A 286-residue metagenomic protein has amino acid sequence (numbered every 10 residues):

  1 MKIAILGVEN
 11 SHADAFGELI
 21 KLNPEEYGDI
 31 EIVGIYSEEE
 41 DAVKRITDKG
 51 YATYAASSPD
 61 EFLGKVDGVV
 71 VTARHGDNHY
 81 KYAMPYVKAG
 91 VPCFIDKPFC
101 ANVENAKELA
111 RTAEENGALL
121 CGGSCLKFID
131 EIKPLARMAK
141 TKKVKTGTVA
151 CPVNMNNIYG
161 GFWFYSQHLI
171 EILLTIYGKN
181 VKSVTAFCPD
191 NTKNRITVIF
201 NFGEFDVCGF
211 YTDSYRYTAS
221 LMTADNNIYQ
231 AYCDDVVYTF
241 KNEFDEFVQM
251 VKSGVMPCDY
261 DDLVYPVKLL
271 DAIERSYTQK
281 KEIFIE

Functional and structural regions predicted by a protein language model:
M1-G50, T141, C258: N-terminal Rossmann-like dinucleotide-binding module
A13, V43, H79, A106 (+4 more regions): A general structural signal for well-ordered alpha-helical segments in protein cores
R45-Y51, E61, V69-R74, M250-E286: C-terminal helix-rich "cap/oligomerization" subdomain common to oxidoreductases
D48-A110: Beta-loop-alpha module in the N-terminal Rossmann-like domain of NAD(P)-dependent dehydrogenases, especially those
C100-Y159: A contiguous active-site-proximal alpha/beta segment in oxidoreductase catalytic domains
V149-S214, D261-V264, K268: Rossmann-like dinucleotide-binding domain that binds NAD(P)(H)
N191-F244: C-terminal substrate-binding/catalytic lobe of Rossmann-fold NAD(P)-dependent oxidoreductases
